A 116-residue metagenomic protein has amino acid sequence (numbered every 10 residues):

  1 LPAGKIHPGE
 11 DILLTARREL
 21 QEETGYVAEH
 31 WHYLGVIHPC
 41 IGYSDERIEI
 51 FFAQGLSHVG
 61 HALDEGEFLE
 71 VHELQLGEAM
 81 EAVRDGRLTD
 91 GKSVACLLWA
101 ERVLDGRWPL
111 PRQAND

Functional and structural regions predicted by a protein language model:
L1-R18, E22, L56, H61: Conserved Nudix-box catalytic region and its N-terminal flanking loop in Nudix hydrolases and closely related
L14, E29, E46-E49: Generic beta-strand structural signal
G25-Y26, L88: Helix N-cap/coil-helix junction residues
V27-L34: A short coil-to-beta-strand element that immediately follows conserved catalytic motifs
Y33, I41-S44, G66-D116: Nudix hydrolase/Nudix homology domain
I37-G60, H72: Active-site-adjacent beta-strand/loop module that shapes the phosphate/pyrophosphate-binding cleft
